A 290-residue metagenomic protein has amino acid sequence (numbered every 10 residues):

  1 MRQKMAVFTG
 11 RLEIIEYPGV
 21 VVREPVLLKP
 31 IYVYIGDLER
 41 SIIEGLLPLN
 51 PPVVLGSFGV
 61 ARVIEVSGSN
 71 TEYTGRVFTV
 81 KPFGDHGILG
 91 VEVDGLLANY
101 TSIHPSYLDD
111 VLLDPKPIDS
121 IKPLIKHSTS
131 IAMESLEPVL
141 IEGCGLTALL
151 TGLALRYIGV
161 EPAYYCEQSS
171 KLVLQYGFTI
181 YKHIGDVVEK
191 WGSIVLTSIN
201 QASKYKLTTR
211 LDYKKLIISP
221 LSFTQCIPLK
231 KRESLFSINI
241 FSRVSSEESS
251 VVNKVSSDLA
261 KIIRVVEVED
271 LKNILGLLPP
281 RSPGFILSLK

Functional and structural regions predicted by a protein language model:
M1-Q3: Extreme N-terminal starter segment of soluble prokaryotic enzymes
M5-E13: Extracellular beta-rich ligand/substrate-recognition surface
V20-Y34, E44-G84: Glycine-rich beta-strand-centered segment in the early N-terminal region that forms part of a ligand/cofactor-binding
V80-I141: NAD(P)H dinucleotide-binding glycine-rich loop of Rossmann-like/cofactor-binding domains, especially the beta1-alpha1
K81, I141-G145, Y165-Q168, L196-Q201 (+3 more regions): Structural motif
K116-E189: Mid-domain Rossmann-like dinucleotide-binding core that forms the NAD(H)/NADP(H) cofactor-binding site
L136, L174-N239: Glycine-rich cofactor phosphate-binding loops and adjacent beta1-alpha1 units of small-molecule cofactor enzyme domains
L140, V244-K290: C-terminal hydrophobic helical "lid"/dimerization subdomain of Rossmann-like NAD(P)H-dependent oxidoreductases
